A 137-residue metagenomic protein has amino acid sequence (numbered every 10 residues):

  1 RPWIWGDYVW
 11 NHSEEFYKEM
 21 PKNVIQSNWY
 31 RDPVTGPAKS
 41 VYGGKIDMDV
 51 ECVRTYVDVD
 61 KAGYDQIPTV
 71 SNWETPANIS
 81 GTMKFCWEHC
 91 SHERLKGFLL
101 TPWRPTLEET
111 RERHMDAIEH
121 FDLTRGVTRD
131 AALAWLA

Functional and structural regions predicted by a protein language model:
R1-A137: Substrate-binding groove of N-acetylhexosamine-processing glycoside hydrolases
